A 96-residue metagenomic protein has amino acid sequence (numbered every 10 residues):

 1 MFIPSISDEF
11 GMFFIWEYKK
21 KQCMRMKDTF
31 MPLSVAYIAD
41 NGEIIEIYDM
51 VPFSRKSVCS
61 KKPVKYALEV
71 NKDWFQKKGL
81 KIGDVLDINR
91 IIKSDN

Functional and structural regions predicted by a protein language model:
M1-N96: Compact, glycine-rich, soluble single-domain proteins
